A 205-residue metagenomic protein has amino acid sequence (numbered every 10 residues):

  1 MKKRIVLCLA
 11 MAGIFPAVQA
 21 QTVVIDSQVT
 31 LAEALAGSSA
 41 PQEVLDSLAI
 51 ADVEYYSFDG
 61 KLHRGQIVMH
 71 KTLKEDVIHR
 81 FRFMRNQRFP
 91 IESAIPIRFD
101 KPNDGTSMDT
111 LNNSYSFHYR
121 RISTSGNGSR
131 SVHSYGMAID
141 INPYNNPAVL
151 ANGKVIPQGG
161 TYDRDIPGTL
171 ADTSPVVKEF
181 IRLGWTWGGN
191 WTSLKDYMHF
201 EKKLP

Functional and structural regions predicted by a protein language model:
R4-I14: Sec-dependent N-terminal signal peptides
F15-P16, N146: Residues in and immediately flanking transmembrane alpha helices
V18-A20: Boundary at the C-terminal end of the N-terminal hydrophobic targeting segment
T22-N190: Cell-envelope/glycan interface and biosynthesis
T186-P205: Basic/polar, cationic surfaces and motifs that engage anionic cell-wall and phosphate/carboxylate ligands
